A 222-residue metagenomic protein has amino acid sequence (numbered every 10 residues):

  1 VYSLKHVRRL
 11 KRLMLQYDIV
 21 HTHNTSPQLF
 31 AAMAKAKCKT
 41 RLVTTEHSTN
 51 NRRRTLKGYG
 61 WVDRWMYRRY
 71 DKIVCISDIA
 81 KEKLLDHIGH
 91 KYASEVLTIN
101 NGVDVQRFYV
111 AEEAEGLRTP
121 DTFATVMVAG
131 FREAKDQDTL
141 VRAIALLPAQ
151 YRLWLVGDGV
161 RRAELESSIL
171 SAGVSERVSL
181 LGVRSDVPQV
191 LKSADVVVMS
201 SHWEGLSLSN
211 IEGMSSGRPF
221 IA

Functional and structural regions predicted by a protein language model:
Y2, R54, E82-H87, S94-E95 (+1 more regions): Acidic anion/phosphate-binding donor-loop and adjacent secondary structure in glycosyltransferase catalytic cores
M14, E46-V74, H90: A conserved, positively charged/aromatic
T22-Q28, E46: Short His-centered aromatic/hydrophobic patch
N50, I79-A80, I99-Y109, G130-R132 (+2 more regions): Short beta-strand->alpha-helix junction loop in the catalytic core of nucleotide-activated group-transfer enzymes
F123, M127-L146, V160-E166, I211-E212: A conserved mid-protein helix/loop that constitutes part of the nucleotide-sugar donor-binding site
E166-G182: Nucleotide-activated donor-binding/catalytic signature segment of Leloir-type glycosyltransferases, i.e., the conserved
V183, H202: Aromatic "clamp/platform" in nucleotide-sugar-dependent glycosyltransferases that forms part of the donor/acceptor
P219-A222: Short hydrophobic beta-strand element within catalytic cores of glycosyltransferases and related nucleotide-activated
